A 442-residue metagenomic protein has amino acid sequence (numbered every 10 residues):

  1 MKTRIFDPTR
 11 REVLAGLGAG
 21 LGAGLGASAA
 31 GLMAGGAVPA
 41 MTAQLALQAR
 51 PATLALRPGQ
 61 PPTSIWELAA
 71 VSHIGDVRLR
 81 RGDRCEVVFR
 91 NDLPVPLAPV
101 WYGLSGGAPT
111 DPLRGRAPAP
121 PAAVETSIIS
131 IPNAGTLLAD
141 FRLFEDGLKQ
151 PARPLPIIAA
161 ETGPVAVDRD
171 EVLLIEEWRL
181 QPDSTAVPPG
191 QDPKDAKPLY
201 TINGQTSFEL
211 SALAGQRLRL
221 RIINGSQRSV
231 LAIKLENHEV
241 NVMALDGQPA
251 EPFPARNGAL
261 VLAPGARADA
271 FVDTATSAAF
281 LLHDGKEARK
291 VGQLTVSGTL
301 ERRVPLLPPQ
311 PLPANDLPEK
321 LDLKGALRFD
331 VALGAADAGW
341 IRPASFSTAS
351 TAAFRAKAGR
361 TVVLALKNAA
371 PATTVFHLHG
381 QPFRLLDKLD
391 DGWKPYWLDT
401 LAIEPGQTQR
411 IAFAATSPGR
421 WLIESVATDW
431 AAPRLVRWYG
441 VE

Functional and structural regions predicted by a protein language model:
M1-T9, A19-G26: N-terminal secretory signal peptides
M33-R50, G147-Q181, A250-T373, A414-R420 (+1 more regions): Extended terminal and domain-junction accessory segments
V38-N133, I403, A415, A427 (+2 more regions): Extracytoplasmic/lumenal soluble domains of exported proteins with redox or metal-associated functions
Q60-R78, P198-E209, A338-A358: N-terminal edge beta-strand
F89-L93, I223-N224, L366-A370: Asparagine-centered strand-capping/turn motif at beta-strand->loop junctions
P96-Y102, S229-L235, V375-L378: Short, hydrophobic/aromatic beta-strand segments
A108-P121, I129-P132, I175-S184, P188-L312 (+2 more regions): Histidine- and aromatic-rich segments of cupredoxin/plastocyanin-like copper-binding domains
N237-P249, A369-Y396, T428-A432, G440-E442: Active/binding-pocket-proximal capping segment
